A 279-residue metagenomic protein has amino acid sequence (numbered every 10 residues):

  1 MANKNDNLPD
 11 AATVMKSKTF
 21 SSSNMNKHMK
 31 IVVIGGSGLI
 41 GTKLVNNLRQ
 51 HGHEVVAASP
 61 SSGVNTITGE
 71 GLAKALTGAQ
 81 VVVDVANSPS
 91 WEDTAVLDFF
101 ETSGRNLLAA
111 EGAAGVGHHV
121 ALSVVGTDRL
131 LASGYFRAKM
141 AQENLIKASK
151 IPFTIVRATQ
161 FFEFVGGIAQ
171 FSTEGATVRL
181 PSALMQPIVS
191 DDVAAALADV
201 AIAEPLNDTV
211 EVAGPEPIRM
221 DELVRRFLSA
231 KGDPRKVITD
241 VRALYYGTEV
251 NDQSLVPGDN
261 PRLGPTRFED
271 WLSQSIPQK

Functional and structural regions predicted by a protein language model:
K30-R49: N-terminal Rossmann NAD(P)H-binding glycine-rich loop of SDR-like oxidoreductase domains
Q50-A114, V125-G134: NAD(P)H-binding glycine-rich loop region in Rossmannoid oxidoreductase-like domains and their noncatalytic homologs
G115-H118, S123, A141-F164: Conserved beta-loop-beta element that borders a ligand/cofactor-binding pocket
F153-T154, G167-I188: A conserved pocket-lining segment of Rossmann-fold NAD(P)-dependent short-chain dehydrogenase/reductase
E163-E174, V200-V210, E216, D233-R235: Glycine/proline-rich active-site loop of Rossmann-fold NAD(P)-dependent oxidoreductases
L180-L184, V210-P217: Glycine-rich Rossmann NAD(P)(H)-binding loop
V193-L197, V212, M220-L223, W271: Non-catalytic, hydrophobic alpha-helical segments
P217, V224-K279: Mobile cap/lid helix-loop segments that border enzyme active or cofactor-binding sites and regulate substrate access
